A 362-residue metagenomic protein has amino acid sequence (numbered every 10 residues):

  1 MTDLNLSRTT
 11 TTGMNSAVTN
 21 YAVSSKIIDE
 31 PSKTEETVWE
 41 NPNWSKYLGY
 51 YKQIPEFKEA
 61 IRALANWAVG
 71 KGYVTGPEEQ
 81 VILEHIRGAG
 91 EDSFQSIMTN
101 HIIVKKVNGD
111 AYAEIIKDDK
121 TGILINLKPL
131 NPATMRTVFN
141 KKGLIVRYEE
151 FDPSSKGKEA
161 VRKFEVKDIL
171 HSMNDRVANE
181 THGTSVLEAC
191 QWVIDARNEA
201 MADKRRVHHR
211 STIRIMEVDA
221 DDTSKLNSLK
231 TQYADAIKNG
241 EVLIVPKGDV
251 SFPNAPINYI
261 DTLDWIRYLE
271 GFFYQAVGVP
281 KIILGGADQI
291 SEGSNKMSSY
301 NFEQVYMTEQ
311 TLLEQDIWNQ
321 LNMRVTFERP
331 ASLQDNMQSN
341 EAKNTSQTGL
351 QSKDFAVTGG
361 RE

Functional and structural regions predicted by a protein language model:
T2-G248, F252-A255, T345-E362: Structured, contiguous alpha/beta core segments that scaffold functional sites
L144-G157, V161, S224-Q334, Q338-S339 (+1 more regions): Long amphipathic alpha-helical segments
